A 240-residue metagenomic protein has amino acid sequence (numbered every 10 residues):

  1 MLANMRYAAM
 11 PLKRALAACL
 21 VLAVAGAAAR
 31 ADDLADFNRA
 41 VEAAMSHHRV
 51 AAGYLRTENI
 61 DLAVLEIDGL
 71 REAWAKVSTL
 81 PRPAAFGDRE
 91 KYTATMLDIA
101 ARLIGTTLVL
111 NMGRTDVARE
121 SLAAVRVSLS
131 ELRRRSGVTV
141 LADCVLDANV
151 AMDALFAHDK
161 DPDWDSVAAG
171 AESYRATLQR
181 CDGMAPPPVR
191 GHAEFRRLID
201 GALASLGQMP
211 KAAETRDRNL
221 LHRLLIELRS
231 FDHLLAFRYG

Functional and structural regions predicted by a protein language model:
L2-A17: Bacterial N-terminal signal peptides that target proteins for export
A15-A25: Bacterial N-terminal signal peptides
A27-A31: Sec/Tat signal peptide C-region and signal peptidase I cleavage site
D32-G240: Mature extracytoplasmic or organellar-lumen-exposed domains after removal of signal/transit peptides
